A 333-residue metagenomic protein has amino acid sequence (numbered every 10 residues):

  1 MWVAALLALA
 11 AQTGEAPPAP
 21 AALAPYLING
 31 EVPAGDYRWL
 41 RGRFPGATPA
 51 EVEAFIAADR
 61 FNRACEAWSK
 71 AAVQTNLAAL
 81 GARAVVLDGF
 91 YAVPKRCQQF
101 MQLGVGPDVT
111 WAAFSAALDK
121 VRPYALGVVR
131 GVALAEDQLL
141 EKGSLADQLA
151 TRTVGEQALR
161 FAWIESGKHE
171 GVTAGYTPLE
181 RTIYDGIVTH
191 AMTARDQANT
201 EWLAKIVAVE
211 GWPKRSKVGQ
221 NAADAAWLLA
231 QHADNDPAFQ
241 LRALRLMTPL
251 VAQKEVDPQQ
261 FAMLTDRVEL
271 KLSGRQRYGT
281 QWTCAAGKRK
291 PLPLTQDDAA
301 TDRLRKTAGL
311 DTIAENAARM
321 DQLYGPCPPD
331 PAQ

Functional and structural regions predicted by a protein language model:
W2-A11: Sec-dependent N-terminal signal peptides
A8-L9, A34, P329: Intrinsically disordered, low-complexity, compositionally biased regions/tails
G14-L272: N-terminal helix-rich structural modules
A16-G30, W39, G279, P291-Q333: A cross-kingdom marker for long, charged
S216-Q220, A225, R242, Q260 (+5 more regions): Generic detector of ordered, mature protein regions
L244-D311: An amphipathic alpha-helical core segment
